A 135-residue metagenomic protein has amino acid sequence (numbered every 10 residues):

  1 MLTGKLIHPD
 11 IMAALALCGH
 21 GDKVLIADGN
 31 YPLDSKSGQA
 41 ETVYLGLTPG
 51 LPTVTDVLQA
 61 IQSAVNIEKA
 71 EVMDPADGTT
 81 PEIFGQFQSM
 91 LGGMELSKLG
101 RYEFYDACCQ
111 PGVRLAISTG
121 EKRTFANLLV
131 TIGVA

Functional and structural regions predicted by a protein language model:
M1-A40, Y44-L47: Long, hydrophobic N-terminal alpha-helical segment
M1-L2, L45, A70-D77, R114-L115: Flexible, glycine/proline-enriched loop segments at strand-loop-helix junctions that form or flank small-ligand binding
L2, L6, D10, G19 (+3 more regions): Conserved active-site and cofactor/substrate-binding residues in soluble primary-metabolism enzymes
G4-K5, I61, V134-A135: Conserved phosphate- and dinucleotide-binding cores of soluble alpha/beta proteins, encompassing both enzyme active
A14, C18-G21, V57-E68, Q86-M94 (+1 more regions): Change "in soluble alpha/beta enzymes" to "in soluble alpha/beta proteins
G19-D22, Q39-A40, I67, P111-V113 (+1 more regions): Short coil/turn connectors at secondary-structure junctions
K36-K69: A phosphate-binding glycine/aspartate-rich beta-alpha loop in the early core of alpha/beta enzymes
D74, T79-A135: Glycine-rich, aromatic-bearing surface loops/beta-hairpins
